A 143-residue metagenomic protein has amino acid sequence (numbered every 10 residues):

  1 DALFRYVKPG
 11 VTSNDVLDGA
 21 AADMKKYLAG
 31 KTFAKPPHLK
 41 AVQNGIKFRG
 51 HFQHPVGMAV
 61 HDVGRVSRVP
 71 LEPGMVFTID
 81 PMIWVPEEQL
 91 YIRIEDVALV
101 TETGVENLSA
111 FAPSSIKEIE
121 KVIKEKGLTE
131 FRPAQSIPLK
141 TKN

Functional and structural regions predicted by a protein language model:
D1-N143: Active-site neighborhoods and metal-handling regions in enzymes and metal-associated proteins
